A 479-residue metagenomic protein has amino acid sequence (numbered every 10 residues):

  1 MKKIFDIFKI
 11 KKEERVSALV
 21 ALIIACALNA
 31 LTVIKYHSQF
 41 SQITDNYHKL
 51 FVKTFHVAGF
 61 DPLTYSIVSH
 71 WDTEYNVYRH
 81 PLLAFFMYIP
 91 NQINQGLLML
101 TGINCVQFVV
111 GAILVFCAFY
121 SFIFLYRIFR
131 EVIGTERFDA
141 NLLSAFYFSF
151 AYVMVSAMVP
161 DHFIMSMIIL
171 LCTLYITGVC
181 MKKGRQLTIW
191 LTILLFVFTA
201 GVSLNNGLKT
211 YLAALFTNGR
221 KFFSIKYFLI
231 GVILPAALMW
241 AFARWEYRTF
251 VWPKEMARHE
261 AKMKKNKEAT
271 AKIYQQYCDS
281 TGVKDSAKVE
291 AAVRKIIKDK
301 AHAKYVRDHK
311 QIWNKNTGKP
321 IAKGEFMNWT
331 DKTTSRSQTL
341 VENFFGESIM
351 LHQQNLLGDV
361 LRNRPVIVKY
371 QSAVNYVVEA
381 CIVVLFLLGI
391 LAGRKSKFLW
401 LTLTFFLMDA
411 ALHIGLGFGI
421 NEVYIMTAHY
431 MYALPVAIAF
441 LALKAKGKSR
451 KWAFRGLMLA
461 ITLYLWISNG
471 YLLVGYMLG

Functional and structural regions predicted by a protein language model:
M1-I7, G207-A236, W252-K265: Perimembrane helix-loop-helix junctions
K9-G59, S66-W71, L234-R248, I461-S468: Transmembrane signal-anchor helices characteristic of membrane glycosylation enzymes that use polyprenol
P62-F108, A291-L388, W400-T402: Lumenal/periplasmic acceptor-binding loop at the mouth of the active site in multi-pass, GT-C-fold membrane enzymes
A112-I133, V384-L388: Transmembrane-helix motifs of polytopic, lipid-linked glycan transferases
L125-S149, W400, T404: Transmembrane-helix signature of polytopic, membrane-embedded enzymes that assemble or transfer cell-envelope glycans
M158-F163: Short acidic/glycine- and proline-prone juxtamembrane loop motifs at membrane-interface regions of multi-pass membrane
M165-K182: Specific aromatic-rich, kink-prone transmembrane helix
L187-N218, I230-A236, G456-I461: Membrane-interface alpha helices of multi-pass inner-membrane proteins
